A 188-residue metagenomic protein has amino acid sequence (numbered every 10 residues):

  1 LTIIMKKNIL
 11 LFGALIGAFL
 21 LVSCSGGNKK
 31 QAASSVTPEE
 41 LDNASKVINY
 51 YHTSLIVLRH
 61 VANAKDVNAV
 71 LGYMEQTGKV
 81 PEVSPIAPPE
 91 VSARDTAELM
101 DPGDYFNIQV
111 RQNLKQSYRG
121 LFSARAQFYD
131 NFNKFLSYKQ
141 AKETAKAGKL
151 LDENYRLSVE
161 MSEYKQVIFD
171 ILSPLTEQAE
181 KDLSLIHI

Functional and structural regions predicted by a protein language model:
L1-I4, I188: N-terminal amphipathic/basic-hydrophobic helices that include classical n-h-c signal peptides and signal-anchor
I4-L11: Bacterial N-terminal signal peptides that target proteins for export
G13-G17: Gram-negative bacterial Sec-dependent N-terminal signal peptides
V22-S23: C-terminal motif of bacterial Sec signal peptides marking the signal peptidase cleavage site
K29-S162: Leu/Val/Ala/Ile-rich N-terminal alpha-helices, chiefly Sec-type signal peptides and the beginnings
L151-I186: Extended amphipathic alpha-helical interaction segments
